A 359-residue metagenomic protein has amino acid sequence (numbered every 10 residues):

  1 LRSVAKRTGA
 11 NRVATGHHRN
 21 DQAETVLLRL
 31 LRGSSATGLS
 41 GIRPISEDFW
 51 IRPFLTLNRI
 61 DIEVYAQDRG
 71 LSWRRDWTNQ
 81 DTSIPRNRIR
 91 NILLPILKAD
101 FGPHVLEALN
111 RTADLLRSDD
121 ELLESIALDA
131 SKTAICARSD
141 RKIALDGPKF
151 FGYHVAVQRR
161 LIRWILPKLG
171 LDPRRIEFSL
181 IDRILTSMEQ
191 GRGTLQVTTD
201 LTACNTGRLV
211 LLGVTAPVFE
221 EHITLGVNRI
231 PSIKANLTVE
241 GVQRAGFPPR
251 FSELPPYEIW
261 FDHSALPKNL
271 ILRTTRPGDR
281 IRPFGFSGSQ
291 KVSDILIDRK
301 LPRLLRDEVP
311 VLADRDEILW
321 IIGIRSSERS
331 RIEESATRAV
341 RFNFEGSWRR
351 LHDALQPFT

Functional and structural regions predicted by a protein language model:
L1, I62-A66, I162, L296: Structural element of the ATP-grasp superfamily
L1-R7: Glycine/alanine-rich phosphate-binding loops at beta-alpha junctions
R7-G16, N20-L116, L123, S131-K132 (+1 more regions): Catalytic subdomain that performs nucleotidyl-dependent activation
P44-E47, N91, K98, N110-T359: AMP-forming adenylation/ATP pyrophosphatase catalytic core
